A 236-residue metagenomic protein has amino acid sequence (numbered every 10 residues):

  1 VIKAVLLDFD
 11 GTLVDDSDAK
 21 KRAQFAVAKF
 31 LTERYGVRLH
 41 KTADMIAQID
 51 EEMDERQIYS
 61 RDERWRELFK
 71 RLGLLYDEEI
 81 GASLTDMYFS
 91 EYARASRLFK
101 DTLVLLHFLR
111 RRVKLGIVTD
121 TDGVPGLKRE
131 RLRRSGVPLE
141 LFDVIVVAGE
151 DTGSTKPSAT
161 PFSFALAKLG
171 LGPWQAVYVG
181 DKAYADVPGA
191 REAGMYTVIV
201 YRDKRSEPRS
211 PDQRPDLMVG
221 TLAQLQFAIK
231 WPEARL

Functional and structural regions predicted by a protein language model:
V1-V5, S17, E33, L103 (+2 more regions): Asp-based, Mg2+/Mn2+-dependent phosphohydrolase catalytic module
I2-K100, V104, R111: N-terminal helical cap/lid subdomain that shapes the substrate entry/recognition surface in HAD-like hydrolases
